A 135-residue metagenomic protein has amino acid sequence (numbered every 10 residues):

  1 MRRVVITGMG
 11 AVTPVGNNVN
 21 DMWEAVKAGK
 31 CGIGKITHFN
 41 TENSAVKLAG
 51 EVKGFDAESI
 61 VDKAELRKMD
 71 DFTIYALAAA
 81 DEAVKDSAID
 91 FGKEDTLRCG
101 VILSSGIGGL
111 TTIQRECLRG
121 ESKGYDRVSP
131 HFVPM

Functional and structural regions predicted by a protein language model:
M1-M135: Conserved "HGTGT" condensation-loop signature of ketosynthase/thiolase-family condensing enzymes that catalyze
